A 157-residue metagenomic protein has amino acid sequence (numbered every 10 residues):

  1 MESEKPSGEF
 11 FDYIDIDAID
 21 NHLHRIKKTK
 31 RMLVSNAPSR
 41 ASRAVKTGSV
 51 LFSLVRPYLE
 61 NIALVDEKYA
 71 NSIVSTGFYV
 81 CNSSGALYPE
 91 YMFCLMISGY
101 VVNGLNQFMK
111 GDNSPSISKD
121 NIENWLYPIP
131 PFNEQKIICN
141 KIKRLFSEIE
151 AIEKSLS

Functional and structural regions predicted by a protein language model:
M1-E4, I14-T47: Sequence-specific dsDNA recognition surfaces
S7-F10, M92: Acidic/histidine metal-binding catalytic segments
E9-F11, I73-T76, D120-I122: Short edge beta-strand segments in beta-sheet-rich domains
R40-T47, L51-I97, G111, S116: A short beta-sheet element
Y79-S84, E123-I129: Short, well-ordered beta-strand elements within core beta-sheets of diverse protein domains
L95-Y127: Specificity-determining recognition surfaces
N124-S157: Amphipathic alpha-helical coiled-coil/heptad-repeat segments
